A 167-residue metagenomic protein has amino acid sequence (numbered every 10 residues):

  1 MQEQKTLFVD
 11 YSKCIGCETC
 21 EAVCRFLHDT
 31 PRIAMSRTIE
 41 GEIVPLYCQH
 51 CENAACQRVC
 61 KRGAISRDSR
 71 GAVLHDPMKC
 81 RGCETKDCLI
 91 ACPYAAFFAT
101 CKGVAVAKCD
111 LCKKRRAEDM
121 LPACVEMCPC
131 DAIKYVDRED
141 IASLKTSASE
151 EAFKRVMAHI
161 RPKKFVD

Functional and structural regions predicted by a protein language model:
M1-Q4, I43-H50, Q57, R62 (+1 more regions): Flanking helices and flexible, charged tails adjoining ferredoxin-like Fe-S electron-transfer domains in multi-subunit
M1-T38, I43: N-terminal cysteine/histidine-rich coordination modules
S12-I15, A55, D119: A generic structural signal for alpha-helix starts
K13-T19, S66, C80-T85: Short, mixed-charge, low-aromatic patches
P31-R32, C60-A64: Short small/polar-residue motifs
M35, R67-D68, A99, Y135: Short beta-strand "wing" residues that participate in macromolecule-binding interfaces
G71: Catalytic-core segment of enzymes that process non-peptidic bonds
